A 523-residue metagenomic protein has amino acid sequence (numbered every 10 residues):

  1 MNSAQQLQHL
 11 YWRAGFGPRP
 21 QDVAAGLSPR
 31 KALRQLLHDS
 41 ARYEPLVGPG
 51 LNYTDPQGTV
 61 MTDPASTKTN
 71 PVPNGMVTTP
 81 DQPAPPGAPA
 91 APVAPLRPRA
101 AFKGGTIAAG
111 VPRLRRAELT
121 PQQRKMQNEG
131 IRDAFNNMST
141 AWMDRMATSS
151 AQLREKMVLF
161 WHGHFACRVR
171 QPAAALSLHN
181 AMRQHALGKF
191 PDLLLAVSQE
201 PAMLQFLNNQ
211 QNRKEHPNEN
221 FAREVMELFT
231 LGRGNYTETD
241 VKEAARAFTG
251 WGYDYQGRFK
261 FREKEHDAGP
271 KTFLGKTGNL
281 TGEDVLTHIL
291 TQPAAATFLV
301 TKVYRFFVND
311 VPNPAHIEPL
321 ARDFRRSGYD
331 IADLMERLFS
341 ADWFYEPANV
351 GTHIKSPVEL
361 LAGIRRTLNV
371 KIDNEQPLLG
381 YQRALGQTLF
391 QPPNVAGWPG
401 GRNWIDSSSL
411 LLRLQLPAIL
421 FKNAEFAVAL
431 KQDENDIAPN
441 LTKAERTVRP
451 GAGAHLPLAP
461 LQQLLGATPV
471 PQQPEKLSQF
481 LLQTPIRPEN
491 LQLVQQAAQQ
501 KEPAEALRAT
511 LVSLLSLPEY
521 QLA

Functional and structural regions predicted by a protein language model:
N2-S3, Q8-D22, G50, T54 (+7 more regions): Flexible, low-complexity segments enriched for small/polar residues
L7, V23, A32-L33, V241 (+1 more regions): Hydrophobic/aromatic residues in well-formed alpha-helices
A14-G17, R145-M146, H164, R168 (+7 more regions): Alpha-helix C-capping/helix-to-loop hinge sites
R19-G26, R170, L194, V241 (+4 more regions): Surface-exposed patches in mature extracellular/periplasmic domains of secreted proteins
P20-L176, A181-R183: N-terminal accessory alpha/beta regions
A24-L27, L36-L37, A147, M182 (+6 more regions): Hydrophobic residues in alpha-helical segments
R99-G104, A108-R124, I131, F135-W142 (+2 more regions): Active-site substrate-binding loop specific to GH73 endo-beta-N-acetylglucosaminidase modules in bacterial autolysins
